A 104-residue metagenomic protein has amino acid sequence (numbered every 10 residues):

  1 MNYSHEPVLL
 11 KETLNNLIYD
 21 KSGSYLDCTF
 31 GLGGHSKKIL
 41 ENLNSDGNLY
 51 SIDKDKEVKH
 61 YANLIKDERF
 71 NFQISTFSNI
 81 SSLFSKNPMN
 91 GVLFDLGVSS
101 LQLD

Functional and structural regions predicted by a protein language model:
H5-E12, I18-S85, N90, F94: SAM cofactor-binding core of SAM-dependent methyltransferases, primarily the Rossmann-like beta-alpha-beta module
G97-D104: S-adenosylmethionine
